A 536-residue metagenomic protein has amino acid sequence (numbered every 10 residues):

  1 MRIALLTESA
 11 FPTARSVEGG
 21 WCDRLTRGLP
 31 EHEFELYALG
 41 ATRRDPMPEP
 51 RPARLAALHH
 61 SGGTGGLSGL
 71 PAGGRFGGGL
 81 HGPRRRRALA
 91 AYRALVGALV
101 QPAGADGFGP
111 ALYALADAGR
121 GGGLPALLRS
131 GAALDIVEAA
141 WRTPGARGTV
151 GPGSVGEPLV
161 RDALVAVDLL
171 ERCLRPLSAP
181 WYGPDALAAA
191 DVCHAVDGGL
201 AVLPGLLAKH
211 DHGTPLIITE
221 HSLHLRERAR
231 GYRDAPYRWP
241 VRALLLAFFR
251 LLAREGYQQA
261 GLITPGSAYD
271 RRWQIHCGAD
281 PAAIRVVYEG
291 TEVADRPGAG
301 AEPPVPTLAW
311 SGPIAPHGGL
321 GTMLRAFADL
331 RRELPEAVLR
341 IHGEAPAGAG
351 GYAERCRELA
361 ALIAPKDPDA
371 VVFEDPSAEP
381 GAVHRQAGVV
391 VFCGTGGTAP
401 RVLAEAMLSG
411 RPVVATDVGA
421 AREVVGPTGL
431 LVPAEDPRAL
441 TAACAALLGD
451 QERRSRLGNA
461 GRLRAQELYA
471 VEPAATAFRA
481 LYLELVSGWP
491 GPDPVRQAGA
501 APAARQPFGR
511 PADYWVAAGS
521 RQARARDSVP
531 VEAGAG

Functional and structural regions predicted by a protein language model:
M1-P152, W489-G536: N-terminal subdomain of nucleotide-sugar transferases
R142, R147-G153, E157-P176, A243-P297: Donor nucleotide-sugar binding/catalytic pocket of nucleotide-sugar-dependent glycosyltransferases
V293-R331, R340-H342: Conserved donor-binding/catalytic core segment of Leloir-type glycosyltransferases
A353-S377: Nucleotide-activated donor-binding/catalytic signature segment of Leloir-type glycosyltransferases, i.e., the conserved
T395: Aromatic "clamp/platform" in nucleotide-sugar-dependent glycosyltransferases that forms part of the donor/acceptor
P412-A415: Short hydrophobic beta-strand element within catalytic cores of glycosyltransferases and related nucleotide-activated
L430-P437, A446-E452: Conserved acidic donor-binding segment of nucleotide-sugar-dependent glycosyltransferases
A439, R453-L468, A474-L483, P494-Q497: A short, well-ordered alpha-helix in the C-terminal region of glycosyltransferases
